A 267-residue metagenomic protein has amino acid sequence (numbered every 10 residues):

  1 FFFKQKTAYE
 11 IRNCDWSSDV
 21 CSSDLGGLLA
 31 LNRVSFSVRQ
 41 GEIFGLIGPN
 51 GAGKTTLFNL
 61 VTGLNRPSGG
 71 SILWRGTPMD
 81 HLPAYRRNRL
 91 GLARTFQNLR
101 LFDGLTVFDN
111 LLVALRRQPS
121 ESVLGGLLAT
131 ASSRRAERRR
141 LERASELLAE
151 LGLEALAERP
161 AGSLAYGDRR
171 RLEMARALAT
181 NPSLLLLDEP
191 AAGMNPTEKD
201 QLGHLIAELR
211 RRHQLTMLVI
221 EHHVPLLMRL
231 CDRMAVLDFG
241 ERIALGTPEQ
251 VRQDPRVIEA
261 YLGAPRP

Functional and structural regions predicted by a protein language model:
F1-W16, V20: Single conserved hydrophobic/aromatic residue that forms the stacking wall/gate of nucleotide- or nucleobase-binding
S17-S18, S23-P267: Glycine-rich phosphate-binding loops of nucleotide-dependent enzymes
